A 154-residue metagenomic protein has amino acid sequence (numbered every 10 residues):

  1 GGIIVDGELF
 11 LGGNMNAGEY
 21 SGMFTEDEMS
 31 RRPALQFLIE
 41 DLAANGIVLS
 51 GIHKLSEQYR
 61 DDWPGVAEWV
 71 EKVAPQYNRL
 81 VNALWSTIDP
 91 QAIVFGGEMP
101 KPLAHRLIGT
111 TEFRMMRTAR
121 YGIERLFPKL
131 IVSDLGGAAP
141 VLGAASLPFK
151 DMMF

Functional and structural regions predicted by a protein language model:
G1-E28, G143-M152: Phosphate-binding/catalytic loop of phosphoryl-transfer enzymes
T25-F154: ATP-binding/phosphotransfer module of carbohydrate and carboxylate kinases, centering on a glycine-rich
